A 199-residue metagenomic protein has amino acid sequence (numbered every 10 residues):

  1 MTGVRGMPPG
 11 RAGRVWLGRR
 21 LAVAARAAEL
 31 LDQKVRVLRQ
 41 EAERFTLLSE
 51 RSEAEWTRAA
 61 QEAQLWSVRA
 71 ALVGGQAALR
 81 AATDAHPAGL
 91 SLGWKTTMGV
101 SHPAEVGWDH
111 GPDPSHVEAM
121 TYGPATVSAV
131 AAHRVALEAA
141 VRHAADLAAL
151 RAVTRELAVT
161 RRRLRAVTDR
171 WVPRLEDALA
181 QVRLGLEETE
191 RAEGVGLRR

Functional and structural regions predicted by a protein language model:
M1-R199: Charge-rich amphipathic alpha-helical interaction elements
